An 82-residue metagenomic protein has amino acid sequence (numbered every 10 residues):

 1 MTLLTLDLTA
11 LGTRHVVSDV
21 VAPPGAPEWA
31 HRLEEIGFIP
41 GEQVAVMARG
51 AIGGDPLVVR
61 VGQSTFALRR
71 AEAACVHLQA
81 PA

Functional and structural regions predicted by a protein language model:
A10-P24: Short, basic/aromatic beta-hairpin or loop at an interaction surface
T13-H15, A51-A82: C-terminal structural segments of small proteins and small subunits
A26-R32: Short alpha-helix capping/helix-loop boundary micro-motifs
